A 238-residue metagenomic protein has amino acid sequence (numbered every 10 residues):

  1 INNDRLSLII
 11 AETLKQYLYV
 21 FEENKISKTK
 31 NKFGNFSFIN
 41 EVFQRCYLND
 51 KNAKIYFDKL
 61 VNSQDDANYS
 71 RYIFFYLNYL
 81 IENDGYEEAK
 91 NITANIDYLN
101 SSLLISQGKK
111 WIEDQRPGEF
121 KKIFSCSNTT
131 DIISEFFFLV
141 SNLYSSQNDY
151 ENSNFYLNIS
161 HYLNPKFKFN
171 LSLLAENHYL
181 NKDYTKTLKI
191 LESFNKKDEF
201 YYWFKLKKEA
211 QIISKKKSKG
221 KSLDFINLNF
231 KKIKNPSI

Functional and structural regions predicted by a protein language model:
I1-K221, F225-I238: Alpha-helical solenoid repeat scaffolds
